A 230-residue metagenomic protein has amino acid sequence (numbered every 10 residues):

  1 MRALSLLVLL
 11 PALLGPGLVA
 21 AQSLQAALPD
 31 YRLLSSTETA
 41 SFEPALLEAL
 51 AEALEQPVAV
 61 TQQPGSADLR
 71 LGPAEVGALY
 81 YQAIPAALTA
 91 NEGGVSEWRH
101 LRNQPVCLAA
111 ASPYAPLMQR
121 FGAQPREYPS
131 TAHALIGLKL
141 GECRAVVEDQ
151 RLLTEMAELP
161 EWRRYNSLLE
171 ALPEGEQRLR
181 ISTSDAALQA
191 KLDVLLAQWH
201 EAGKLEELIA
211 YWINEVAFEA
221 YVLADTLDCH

Functional and structural regions predicted by a protein language model:
S5-P16: Bacterial N-terminal signal peptides
A20-A74, C107-L108, Y114-L117, P125-E127: Extracytoplasmic small-molecule ligand-binding "clamshell" domains of the periplasmic binding protein/Venus flytrap
L28-R32, L79-T89, A157-A197, E215-H230: Periplasmic-binding protein-like
S41-L54, V95, Q104-P105, S112 (+1 more regions): Extended ligand-binding regions for polar small-molecule ligands
P64-A67, W98-L101, A115-F121, A157-L159: Short loop/helix-cap segments at secondary-structure boundaries that form the rim of catalytic
G65-E75, R144-P173: A ligand-binding cleft/hinge motif common to bilobed small-molecule-binding domains
A87-V106: Flexible hinge/capping segments at coil-to-helix
P116-S130, L196-H230: Ligand-binding clefts/hinges and TM-proximal coupling segments of bilobed small-molecule sensing domains
